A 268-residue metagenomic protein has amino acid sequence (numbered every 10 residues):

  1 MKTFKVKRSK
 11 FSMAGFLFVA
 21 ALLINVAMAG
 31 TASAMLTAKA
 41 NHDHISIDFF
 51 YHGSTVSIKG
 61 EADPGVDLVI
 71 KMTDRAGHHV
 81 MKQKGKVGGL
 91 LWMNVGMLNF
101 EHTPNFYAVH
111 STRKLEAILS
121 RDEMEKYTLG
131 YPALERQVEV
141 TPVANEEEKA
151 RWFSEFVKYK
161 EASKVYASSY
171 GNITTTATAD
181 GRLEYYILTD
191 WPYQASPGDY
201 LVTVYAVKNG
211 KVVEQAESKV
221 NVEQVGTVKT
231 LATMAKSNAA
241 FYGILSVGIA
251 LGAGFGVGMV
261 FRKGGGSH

Functional and structural regions predicted by a protein language model:
M1-F11: N-terminal secretory signal peptides that target proteins for export/translocation
G15-A27: Bacterial N-terminal signal peptides
M28-A34: Sec/Tat signal peptide C-region and signal peptidase I cleavage site
A34-Y51: N-terminal edge beta-strand
W92-S196: Membrane-proximal low-complexity regions enriched in glycine and acidic/polar residues
D190, K211-I244: Short, aromatic-rich amphipathic segments at membrane interfaces that lie adjacent to a transmembrane helix or signal
G198-V204: A short tyrosine-centered beta-strand micro-motif
A240, A250-H268: Juxtamembrane interface at the cytosolic side of transmembrane helices
